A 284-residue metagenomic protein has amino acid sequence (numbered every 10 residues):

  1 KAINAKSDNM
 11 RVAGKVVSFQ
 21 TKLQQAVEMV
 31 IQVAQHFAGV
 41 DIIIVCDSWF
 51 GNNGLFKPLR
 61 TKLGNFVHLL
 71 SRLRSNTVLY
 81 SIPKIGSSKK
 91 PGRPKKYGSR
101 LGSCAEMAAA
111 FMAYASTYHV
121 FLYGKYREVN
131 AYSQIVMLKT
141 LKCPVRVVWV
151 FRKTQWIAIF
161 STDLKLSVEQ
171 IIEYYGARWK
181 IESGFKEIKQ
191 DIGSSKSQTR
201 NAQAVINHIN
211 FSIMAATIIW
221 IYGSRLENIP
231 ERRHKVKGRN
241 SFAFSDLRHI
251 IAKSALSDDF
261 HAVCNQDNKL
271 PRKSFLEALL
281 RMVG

Functional and structural regions predicted by a protein language model:
K1-G284: Single, function-defining residue in the core of a domain
